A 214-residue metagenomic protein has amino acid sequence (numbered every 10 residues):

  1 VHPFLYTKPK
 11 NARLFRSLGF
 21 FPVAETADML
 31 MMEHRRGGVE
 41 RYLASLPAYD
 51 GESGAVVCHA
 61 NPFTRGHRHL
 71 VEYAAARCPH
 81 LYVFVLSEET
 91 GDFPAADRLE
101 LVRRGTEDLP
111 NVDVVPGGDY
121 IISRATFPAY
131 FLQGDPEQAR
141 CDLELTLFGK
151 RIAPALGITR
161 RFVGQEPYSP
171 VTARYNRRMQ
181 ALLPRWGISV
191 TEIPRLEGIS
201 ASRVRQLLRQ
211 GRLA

Functional and structural regions predicted by a protein language model:
H2-P3: Short active-site oxyanion
Y6-A214: Nucleotidyltransferase catalytic core that binds NTPs
